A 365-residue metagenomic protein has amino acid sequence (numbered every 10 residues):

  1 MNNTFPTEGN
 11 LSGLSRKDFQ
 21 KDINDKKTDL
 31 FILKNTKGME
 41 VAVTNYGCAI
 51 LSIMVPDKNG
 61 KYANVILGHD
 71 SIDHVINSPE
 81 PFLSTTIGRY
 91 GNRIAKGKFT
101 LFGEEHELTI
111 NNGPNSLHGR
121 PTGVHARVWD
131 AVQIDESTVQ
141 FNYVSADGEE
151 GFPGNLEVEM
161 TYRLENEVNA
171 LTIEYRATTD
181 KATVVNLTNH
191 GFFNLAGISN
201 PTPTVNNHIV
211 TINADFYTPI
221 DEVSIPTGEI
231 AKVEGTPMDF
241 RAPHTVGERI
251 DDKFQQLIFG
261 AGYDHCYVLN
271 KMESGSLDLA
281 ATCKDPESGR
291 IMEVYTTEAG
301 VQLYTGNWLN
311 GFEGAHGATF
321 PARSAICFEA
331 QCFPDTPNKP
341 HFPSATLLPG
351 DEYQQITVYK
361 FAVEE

Functional and structural regions predicted by a protein language model:
N2-E365: An exposed, glycine/acidic-rich loop-and-rim segment of catalytic or binding clefts
